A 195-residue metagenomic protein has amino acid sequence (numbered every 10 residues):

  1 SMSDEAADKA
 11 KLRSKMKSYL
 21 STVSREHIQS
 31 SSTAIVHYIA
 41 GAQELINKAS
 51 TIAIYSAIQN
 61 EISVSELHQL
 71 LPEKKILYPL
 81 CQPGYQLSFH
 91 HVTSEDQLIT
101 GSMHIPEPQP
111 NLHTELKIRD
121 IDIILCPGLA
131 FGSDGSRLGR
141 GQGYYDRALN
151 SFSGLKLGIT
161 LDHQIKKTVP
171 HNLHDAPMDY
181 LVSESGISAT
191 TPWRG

Functional and structural regions predicted by a protein language model:
S1-D4, G195: Eukaryotic N-terminal low-complexity, Ser/Thr- and Lys/Arg-rich leader segments that predominantly function as
S3-R119: N-terminal active-site beta-alpha-beta segment that forms phosphate/nucleotide-binding and substrate-recognition loops
H90-G195: Conserved phosphate- and dinucleotide-binding cores of soluble alpha/beta proteins, encompassing both enzyme active
